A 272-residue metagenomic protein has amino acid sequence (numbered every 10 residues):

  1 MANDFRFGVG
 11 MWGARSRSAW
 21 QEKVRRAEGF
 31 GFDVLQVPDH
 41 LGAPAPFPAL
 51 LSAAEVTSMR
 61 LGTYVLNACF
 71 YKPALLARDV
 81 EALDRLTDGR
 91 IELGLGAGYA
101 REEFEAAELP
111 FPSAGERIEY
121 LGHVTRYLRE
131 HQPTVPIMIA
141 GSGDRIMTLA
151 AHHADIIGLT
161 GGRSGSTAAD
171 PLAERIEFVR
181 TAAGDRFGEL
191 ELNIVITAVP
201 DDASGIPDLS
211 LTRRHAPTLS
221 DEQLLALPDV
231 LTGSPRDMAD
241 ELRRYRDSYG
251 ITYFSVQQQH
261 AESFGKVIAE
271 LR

Functional and structural regions predicted by a protein language model:
M1-R272: Active-site-adjacent structural elements that line small-molecule/cofactor binding pockets in enzymes
